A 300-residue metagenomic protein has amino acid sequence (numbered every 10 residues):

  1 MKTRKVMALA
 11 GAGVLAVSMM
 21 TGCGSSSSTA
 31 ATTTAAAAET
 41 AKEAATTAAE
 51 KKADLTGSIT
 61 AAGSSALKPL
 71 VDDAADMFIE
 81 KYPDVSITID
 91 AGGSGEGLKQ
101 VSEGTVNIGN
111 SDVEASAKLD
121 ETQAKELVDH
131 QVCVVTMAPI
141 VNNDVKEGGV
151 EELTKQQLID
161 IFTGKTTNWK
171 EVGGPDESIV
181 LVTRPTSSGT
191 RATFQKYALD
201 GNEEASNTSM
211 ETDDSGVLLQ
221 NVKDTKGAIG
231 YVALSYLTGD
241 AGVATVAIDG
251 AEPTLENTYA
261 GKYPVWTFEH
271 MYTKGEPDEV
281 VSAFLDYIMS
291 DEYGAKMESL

Functional and structural regions predicted by a protein language model:
M1-A10: Bacterial Sec-dependent N-terminal signal peptides
R4, G24-S26, A31, A36-A37 (+5 more regions): Exported/periplasmic ABC-transporter solute-binding proteins
V17-G22: C-terminal motif of bacterial Sec signal peptides marking the signal peptidase cleavage site
